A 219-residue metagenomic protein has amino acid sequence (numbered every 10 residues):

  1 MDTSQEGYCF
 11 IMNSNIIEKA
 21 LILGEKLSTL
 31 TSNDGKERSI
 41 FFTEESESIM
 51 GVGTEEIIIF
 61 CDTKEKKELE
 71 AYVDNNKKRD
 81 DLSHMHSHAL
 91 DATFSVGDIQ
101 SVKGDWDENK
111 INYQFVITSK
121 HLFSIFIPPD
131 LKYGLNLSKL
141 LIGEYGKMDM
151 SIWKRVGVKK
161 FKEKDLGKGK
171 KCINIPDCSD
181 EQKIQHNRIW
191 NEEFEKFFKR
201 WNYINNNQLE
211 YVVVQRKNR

Functional and structural regions predicted by a protein language model:
M1-S32, K36: Intrinsically disordered, compositionally biased low-complexity regions
I11, I17-A20, L69, V73 (+1 more regions): Extended hydrophobic/Leu-rich segments
N15-I22, E68, S101, N136: Exposed alpha-helical structural elements
T29-N33, F41, V73: Short secondary-structure boundary/capping segments within folded domains
T31, S87-L90, S119-H121, D130: An acidic- and aromatic-residue-enriched active-site/binding cleft used to recognize and process polar
E37-S46, Q114-I117, S124: Short beta-strand scaffold segments in enzyme catalytic cores
I49-I111, T118: Short HxH-centered metal-ligating active-site micro-motif
K110, Q114-R219: Active-site or metal-binding loop neighborhoods of secreted/extracellular toxin and effector enzymes
